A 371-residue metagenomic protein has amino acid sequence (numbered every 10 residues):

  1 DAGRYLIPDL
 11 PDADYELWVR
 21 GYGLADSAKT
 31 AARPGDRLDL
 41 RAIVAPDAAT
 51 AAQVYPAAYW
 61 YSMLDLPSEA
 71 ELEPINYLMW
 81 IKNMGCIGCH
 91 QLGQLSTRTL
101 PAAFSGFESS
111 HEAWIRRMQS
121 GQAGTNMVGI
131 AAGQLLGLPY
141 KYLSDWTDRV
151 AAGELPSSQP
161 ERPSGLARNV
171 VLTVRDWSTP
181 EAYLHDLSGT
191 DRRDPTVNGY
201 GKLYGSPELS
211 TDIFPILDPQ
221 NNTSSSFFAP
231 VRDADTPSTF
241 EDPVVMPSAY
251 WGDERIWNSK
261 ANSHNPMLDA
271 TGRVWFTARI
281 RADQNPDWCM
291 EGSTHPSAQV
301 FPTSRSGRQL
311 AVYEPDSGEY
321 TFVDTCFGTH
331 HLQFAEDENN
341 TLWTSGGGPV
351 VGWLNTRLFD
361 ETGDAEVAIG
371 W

Functional and structural regions predicted by a protein language model:
A2-D9: Short, surface-exposed beta-strand/beta-hairpin micro-motifs centered on an aromatic residue
D14-R33: A short, solvent-exposed loop/turn motif at the edges and junctions of modular extracellular/periplasmic domains
A32-V54: Extracellular beta-sheet/turn segments enriched in Thr/Pro/Gly and aliphatic residues
N83-Q94: The canonical Cys-X-X-Cys-His
Q94-S120: Gly/Gly-Pro-rich "capping" loops immediately C-terminal to redox-active cysteine motifs in periplasmic/lumenal
S96-A103, N198, G205-L209, P215 (+2 more regions): Short, conserved, GDST-rich strand-edge loop motifs in beta-rich repeat architectures
R117, S158-R175, S224-S248, T321-T325 (+1 more regions): Beta-propeller fold detector
Q134-T147, R175-Y200, L209-T211, F240-D269 (+6 more regions): Signature of short aromatic-glycine-proline-rich micro-motifs recurring in repeat-based ectodomains
